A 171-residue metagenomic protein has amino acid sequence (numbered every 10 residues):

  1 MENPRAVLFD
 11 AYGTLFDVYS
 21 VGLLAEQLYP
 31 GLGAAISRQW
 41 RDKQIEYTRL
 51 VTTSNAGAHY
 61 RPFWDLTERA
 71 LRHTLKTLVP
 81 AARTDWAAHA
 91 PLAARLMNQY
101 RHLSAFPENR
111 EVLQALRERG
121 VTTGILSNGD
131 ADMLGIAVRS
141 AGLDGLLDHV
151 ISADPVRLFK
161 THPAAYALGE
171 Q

Functional and structural regions predicted by a protein language model:
M1-I45: Active-site neighborhood of HAD-like aspartate-dependent phosphohydrolases
L23-L24, Q39, R69-H73, R95 (+2 more regions): Alpha-helical elements of Rossmann-like donor-binding domains used by nucleotide-donor carbohydrate transfer enzymes
L24, T48-T53, M133-G135, F159: A short acidic, helix-capping loop that chelates divalent metal ions and anchors anionic groups
L28, A34, Y47-A94: A metal-dependent, Asp-based hydrolase signature
R61-D65, R83-I125, G135, P163: Short, acidic loop-to-helix structural element flanking the phosphoryl-transfer center in phosphate-processing enzymes
G124-L126, D130-Q171: Substrate-recognition "cap/lid" segment bordering the active-site pocket of phosphatases
